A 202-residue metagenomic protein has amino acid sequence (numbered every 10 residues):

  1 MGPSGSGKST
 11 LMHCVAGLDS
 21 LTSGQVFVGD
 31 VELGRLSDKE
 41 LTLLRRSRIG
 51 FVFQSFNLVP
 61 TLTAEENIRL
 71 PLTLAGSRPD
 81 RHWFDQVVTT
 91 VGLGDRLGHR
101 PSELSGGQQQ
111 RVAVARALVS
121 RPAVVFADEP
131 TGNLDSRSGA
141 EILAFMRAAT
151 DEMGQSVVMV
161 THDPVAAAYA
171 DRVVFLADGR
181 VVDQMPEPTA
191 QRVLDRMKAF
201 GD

Functional and structural regions predicted by a protein language model:
M1-A170, L176: ABC family nucleotide-binding domain
R180-D202: Conserved beta-strand-loop-alpha-helix hinge in the C-terminal portion of ABC ATPase nucleotide-binding domains
